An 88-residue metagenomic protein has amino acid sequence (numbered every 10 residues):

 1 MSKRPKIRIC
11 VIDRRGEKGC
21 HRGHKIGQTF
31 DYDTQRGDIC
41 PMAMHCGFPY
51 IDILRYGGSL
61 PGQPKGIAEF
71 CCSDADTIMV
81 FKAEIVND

Functional and structural regions predicted by a protein language model:
R4-I7, I78: Helix-rich terminal scaffold detector
K6-G16: Short, structured beta-strand/loop micro-motifs enriched in basic residues and often containing a Trp
T34-C40: Short, charged beta-turn/beta-strand-edge "cap" motif at the junction between a beta-strand and an adjacent loop
P41-G58: Short, compositionally biased
G58-D88: Short, compact, well-ordered microdomains
